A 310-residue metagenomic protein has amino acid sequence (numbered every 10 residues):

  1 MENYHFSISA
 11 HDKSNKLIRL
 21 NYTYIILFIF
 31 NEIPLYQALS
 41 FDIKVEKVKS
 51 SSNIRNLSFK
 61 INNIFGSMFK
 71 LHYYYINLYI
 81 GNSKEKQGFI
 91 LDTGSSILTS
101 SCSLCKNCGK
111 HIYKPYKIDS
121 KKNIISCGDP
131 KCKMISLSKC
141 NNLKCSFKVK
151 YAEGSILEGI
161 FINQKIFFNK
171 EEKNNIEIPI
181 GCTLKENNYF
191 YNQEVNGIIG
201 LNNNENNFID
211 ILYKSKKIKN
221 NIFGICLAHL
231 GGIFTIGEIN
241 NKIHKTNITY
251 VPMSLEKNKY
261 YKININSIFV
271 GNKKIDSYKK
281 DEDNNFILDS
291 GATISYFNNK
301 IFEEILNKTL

Functional and structural regions predicted by a protein language model:
E2-K86, S126, N141, S146-I160 (+2 more regions): Pepsin-like aspartyl protease folds
F69-I178, C182-L184, Y191: Signature of the N-terminal lobe/flap region of pepsin-like aspartyl proteases
I76-L78, G88-L91, L98-S100, G197-L201 (+5 more regions): Conserved, well-structured core segments
K86, T93-I97, S277-T309: Active-site beta-strand/loop microenvironment that shapes enzyme catalytic pockets
S95-L98, C105-K106, N187-N188, N206 (+2 more regions): Solvent-exposed loop/turn segments at secondary-structure junctions within structured extracellular/periplasmic domains
T99-C102, V195-D210, Y296-N299, E303-I305: Short beta-strand-centered segments at strand-helix junctions
C102-L104, Q193, G237, N247-Y250 (+2 more regions): Short coil/turn segments at secondary-structure boundaries
Y151-E256: Glycine-rich flap/beta-hairpin and adjacent strands of clan AA aspartyl proteases
